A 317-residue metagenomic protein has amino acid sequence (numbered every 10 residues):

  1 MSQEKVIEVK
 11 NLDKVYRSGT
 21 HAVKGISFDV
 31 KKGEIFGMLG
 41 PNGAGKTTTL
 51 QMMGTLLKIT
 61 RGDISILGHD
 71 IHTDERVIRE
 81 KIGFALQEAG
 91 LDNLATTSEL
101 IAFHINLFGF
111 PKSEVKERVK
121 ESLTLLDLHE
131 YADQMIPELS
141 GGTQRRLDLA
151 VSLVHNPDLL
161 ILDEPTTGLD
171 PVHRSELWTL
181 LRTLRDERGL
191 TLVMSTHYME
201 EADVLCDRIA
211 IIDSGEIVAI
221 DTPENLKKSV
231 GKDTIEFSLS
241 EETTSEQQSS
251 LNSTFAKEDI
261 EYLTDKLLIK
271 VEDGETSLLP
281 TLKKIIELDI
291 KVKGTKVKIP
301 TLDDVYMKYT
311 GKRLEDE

Functional and structural regions predicted by a protein language model:
S2-I7, K14-G25, K32, E75: A short, flexible loop at the N-terminus of ABC-type nucleotide-binding domains that lies
G62-T73, V77-I78: Conserved ABC transporter NBD signature motif
A102, N106, S113-Y131: Conserved ABC ATPase "signature" region
M135-L139: Conserved ABC ATPase signature
N156: Conserved catalytic motifs of ABC-family nucleotide-binding domains
L160-D163: Catalytic Walker B motif of ABC-type/P-loop ATPase nucleotide-binding domains
T179-E272: ABC transporter nucleotide-binding domain
